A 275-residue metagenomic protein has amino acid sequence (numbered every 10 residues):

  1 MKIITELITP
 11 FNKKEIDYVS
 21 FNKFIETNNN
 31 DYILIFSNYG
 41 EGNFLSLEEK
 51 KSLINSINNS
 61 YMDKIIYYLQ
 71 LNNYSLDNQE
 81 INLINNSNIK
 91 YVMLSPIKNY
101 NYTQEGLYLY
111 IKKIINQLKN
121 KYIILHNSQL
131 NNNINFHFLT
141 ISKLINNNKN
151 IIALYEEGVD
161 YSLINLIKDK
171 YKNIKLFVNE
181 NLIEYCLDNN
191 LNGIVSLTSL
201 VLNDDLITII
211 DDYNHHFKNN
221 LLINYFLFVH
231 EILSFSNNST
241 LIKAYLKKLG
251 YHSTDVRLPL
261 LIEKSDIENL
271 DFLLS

Functional and structural regions predicted by a protein language model:
M1-N135, K143: Active-site beta->alpha loop and helix N-cap motifs at the rims of alpha/beta catalytic domains
E6-I8, N30, N190-N192, T198-S275: C-terminal alpha-helical cap/extension of soluble enzyme domains
I16, E156, L261-S265: Short capping/connector residues at structural and topological boundaries
S20, E49, G106, V159 (+2 more regions): Soluble or luminal CAZymes and related metallo-dependent hydrolases
S20, E49, T140, L163 (+1 more regions): Single-residue recognition of alpha-helix capping/boundary positions
F21, I54, I111, I164 (+2 more regions): A general structural signal for well-ordered alpha-helical segments in protein cores
S46-L47, Q104-L107, F136-H137, N189 (+2 more regions): Short secondary-structure transition/capping segments
I115-K119, S128-S236: Catalytic alpha/beta core domains of metabolic enzymes, predominantly
